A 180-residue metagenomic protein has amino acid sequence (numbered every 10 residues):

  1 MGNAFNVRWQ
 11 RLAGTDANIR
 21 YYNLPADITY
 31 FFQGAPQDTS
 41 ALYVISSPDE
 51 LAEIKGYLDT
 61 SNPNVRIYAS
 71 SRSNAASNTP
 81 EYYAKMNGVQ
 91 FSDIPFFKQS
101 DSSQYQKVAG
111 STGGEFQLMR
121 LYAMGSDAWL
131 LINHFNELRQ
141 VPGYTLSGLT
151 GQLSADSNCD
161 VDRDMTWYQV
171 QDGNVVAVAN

Functional and structural regions predicted by a protein language model:
M1-E50: Extracellular/periplasmic Venus flytrap/periplasmic-binding protein
R11-N18, P36-T39, K55-S126, N136 (+1 more regions): Extracellular/periplasmic periplasmic-binding protein-like sensory domains
N23-D27, S73, P95, G173: Short, solvent-exposed coil/turn elements at secondary-structure transition points
F32, A41, K55-Y57, L153-A155: Generic recognition of flexible, low-complexity loop/linker segments
S46, A69-R72, D93, Q169-Q171 (+1 more regions): Active-site proximal loops enriched in glycine and acidic residues that flank catalytic Cys/His/Asp and coordinate
G110-A179: Segments of small-molecule ligand-sensing domains
